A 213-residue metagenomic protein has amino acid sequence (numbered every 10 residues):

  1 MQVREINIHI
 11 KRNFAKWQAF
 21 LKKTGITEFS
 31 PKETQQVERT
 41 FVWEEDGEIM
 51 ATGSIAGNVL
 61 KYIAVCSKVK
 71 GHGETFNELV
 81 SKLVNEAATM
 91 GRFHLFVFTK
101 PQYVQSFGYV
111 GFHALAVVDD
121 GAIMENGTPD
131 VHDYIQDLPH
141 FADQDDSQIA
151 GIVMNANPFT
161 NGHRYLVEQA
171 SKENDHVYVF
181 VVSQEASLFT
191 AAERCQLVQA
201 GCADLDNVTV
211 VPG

Functional and structural regions predicted by a protein language model:
M1-P31: Short amphipathic alpha-helix that is part of the acyltransferase structural core
P31-V37: Short loop/turn motifs at secondary-structure junctions and domain boundaries
V37-E38, N174: Short, well-ordered alpha-helix to beta-strand connector turns
E38-A51: Conserved beta-hairpin
A56-G71, I152-V153: Conserved acetyl-CoA binding element of GNAT-fold acetyltransferases
G71-A87, H163-E168: Conserved acetyl-CoA-binding loop-helix of GNAT-fold acetyltransferases
A87-K100: Conserved GNAT acetyl-CoA-binding A-motif
T99, V104-F112, V117-G213: Nucleotidyltransferase catalytic core that binds NTPs
